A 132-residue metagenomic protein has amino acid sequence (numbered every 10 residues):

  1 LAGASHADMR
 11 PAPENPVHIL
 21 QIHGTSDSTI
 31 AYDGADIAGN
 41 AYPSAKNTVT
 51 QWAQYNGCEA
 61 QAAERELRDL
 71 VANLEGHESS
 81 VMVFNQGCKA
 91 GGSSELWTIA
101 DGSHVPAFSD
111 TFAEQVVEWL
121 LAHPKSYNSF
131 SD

Functional and structural regions predicted by a protein language model:
L1-D132: Flexible, surface-exposed loop/gating regions in the mature catalytic domains of secreted/periplasmic hydrolases
